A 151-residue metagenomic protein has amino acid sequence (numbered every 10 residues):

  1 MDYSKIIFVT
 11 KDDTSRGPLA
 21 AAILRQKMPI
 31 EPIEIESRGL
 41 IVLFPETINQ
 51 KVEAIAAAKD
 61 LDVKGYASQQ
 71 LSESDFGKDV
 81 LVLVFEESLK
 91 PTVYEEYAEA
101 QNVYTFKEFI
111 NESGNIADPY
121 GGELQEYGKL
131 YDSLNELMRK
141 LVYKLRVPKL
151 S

Functional and structural regions predicted by a protein language model:
M1-K78, R146-S151: Conserved active-site segments centered on acidic
D12, E86-E87: Short secondary-structure boundary segments
E87-S151: Phosphate-binding/catalytic loops
